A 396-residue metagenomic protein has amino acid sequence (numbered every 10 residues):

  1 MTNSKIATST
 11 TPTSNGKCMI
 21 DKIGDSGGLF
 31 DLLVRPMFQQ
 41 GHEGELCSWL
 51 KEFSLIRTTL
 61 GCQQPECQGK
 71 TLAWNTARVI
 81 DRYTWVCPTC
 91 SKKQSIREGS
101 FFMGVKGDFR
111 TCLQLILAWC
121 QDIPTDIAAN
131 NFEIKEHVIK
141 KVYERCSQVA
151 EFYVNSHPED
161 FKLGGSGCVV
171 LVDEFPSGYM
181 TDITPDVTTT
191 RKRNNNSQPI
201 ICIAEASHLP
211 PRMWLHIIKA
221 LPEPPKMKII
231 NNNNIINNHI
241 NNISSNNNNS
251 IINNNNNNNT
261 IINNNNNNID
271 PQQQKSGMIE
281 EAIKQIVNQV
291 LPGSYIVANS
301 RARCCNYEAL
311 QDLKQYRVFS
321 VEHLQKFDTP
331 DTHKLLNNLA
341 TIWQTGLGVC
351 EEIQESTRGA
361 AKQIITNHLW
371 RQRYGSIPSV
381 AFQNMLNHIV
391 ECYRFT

Functional and structural regions predicted by a protein language model:
T2-N242, N247, N253-N254, N258-T396: Residue-level recognition of single "structural anchor" positions that define or cap local secondary structure
